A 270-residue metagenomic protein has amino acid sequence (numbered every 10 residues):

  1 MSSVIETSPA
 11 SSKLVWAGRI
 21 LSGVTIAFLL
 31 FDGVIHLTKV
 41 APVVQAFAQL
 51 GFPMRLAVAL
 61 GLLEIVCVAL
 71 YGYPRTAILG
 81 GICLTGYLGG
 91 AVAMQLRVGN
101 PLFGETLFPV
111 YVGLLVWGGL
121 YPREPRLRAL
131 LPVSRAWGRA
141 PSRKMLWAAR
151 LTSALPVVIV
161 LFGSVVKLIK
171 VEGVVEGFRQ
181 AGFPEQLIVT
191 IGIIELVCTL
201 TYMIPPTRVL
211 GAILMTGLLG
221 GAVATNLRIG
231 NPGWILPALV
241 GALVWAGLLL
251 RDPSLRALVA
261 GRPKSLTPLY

Functional and structural regions predicted by a protein language model:
M1-F31, R75-G163, I204-Y270: Extended, low-polarity transmembrane helix blocks
F28, V40-A41, Y87, V171-E172 (+2 more regions): A generic alpha-helix surface/boundary motif
F31, F52-A69, G86, F162 (+1 more regions): Core segments of alpha-helical transmembrane spans in multipass integral membrane proteins
D32-L56, V158, F162-L187: Solvent-exposed, well-ordered loop and adjacent helix/strand elements within mature globular domains that form
K39, R75, K170, E195 (+1 more regions): Functionally critical, cavity-lining and gating residues within the transmembrane helices of 12-TM secondary
V40, V58, P141, V171 (+1 more regions): Alpha-helix N-cap/helix-start motif
